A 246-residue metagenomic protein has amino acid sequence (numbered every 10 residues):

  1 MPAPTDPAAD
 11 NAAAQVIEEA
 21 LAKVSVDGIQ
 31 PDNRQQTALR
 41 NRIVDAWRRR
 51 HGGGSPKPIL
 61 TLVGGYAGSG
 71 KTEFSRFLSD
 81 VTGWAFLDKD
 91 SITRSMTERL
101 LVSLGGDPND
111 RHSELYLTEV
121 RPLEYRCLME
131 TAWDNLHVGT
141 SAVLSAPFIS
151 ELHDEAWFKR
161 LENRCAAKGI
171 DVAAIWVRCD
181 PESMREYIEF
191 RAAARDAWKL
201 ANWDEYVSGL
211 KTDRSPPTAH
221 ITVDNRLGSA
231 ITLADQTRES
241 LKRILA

Functional and structural regions predicted by a protein language model:
P2-I59: Extreme N-terminal, non-catalytic leader segments that precede Walker-type/kinase nucleotide-binding cores
A3-D6, D10, E186, F190-Q236 (+1 more regions): Small-molecule kinase domains that catalyze NTP-dependent phosphoryl transfer to phosphate-bearing small molecules
V63: Hydrophobic anchor at the beta1->P-loop junction of P-loop NTPases
S69: ATP-binding Walker
T72: Walker A/P-loop
R76, D80-R126, W133: Conserved substrate/cofactor phosphate-moiety recognition/catalytic segment in nucleotide-dependent phosphotransferases
Y116-K168: Glycine-rich phosphate-binding loop used to anchor ATP phosphates in small-molecule kinases, encompassing both
A167-I188: Conserved phosphate-donor/acceptor-positioning beta-strand/loop module used by diverse small-molecule
